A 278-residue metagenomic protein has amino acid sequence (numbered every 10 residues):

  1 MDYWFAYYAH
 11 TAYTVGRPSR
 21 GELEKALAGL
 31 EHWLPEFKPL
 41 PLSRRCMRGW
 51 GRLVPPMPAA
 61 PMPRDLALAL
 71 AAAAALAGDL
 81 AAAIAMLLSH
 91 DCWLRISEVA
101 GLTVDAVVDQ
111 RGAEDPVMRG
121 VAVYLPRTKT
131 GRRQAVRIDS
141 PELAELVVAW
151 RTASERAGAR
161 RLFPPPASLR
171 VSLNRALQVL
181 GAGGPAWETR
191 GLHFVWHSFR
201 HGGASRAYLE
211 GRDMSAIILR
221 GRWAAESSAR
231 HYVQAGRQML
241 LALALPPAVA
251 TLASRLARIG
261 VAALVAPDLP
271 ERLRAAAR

Functional and structural regions predicted by a protein language model:
M1-R44: Non-catalytic DNA-binding core/recognition domains of DNA-processing enzymes
L40-A72, R127-G131: Flexible interdomain linker/hinge and immediately adjacent N-terminus of the catalytic tyrosine-recombinase domain
A67-I96: Basic, Lys/Arg- and aromatic-enriched nucleic-acid-binding interface segment
L87, S198-A224: C-terminal catalytic core of tyrosine-transesterase DNA break-rejoin enzymes
C92, G101-L146: Conserved tyrosine-mediated DNA breakage-rejoining catalytic core shared by Y-recombinases
D139-G191, H197: Active-site/catalytic core of tyrosine-dependent DNA strand-transfer enzymes
G221-A248: Catalytic-site neighborhood detector that most strongly recognizes the C-terminal catalytic loop/helix of tyrosine
P246-R278: C-terminal secondary-structure termini that scaffold catalytic or DNA-interacting sites
